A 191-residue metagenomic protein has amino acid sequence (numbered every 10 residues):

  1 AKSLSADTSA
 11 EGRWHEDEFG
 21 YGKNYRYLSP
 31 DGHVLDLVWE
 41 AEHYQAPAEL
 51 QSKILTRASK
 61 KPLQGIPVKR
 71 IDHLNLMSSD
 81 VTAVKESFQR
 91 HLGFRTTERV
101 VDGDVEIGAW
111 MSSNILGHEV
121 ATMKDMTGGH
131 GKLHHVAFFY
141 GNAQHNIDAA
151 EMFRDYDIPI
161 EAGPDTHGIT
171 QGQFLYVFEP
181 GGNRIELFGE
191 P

Functional and structural regions predicted by a protein language model:
A1-S5, K23-S29, H33, R70-S79 (+2 more regions): Vicinal oxygen chelate
S5-P67, A109-W110, D157-P191: Vicinal oxygen chelate
V38, S87-Q89, W110-S112, V120-D125 (+4 more regions): A structural feature that tracks compact, well-ordered secondary-structure segments with a strong bias toward
E49-T82, R95, G131-F138: N-terminal beta-strand motif that seeds the catalytic metal site of vicinal oxygen chelate
L76-G117: Core segments of cupin and vicinal oxygen chelate
Q89-T97, L116, F138-H145, D155-P159: Short helix-capping and hinge/turn segments at secondary-structure transitions, especially at repeat and domain
G103, G128-H130, I169: Short glycine/serine/proline-enriched coil/turn segments at secondary-structure junctions
K124-M126, H134-A137, P164-H167: Short helix/strand-bridging catalytic loops that position acidic/His residues to coordinate divalent metals and engage
